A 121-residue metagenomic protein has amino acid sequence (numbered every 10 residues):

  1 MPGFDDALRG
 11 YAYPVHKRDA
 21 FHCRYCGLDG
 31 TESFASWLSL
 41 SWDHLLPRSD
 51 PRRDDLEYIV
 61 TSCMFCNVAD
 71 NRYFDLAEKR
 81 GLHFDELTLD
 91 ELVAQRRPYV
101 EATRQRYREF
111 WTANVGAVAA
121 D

Functional and structural regions predicted by a protein language model:
M1-Y11, W42-S49: Short Cys/His-rich Zn2+-coordinating modules
P2, K17, R53: Charge-dense, low-complexity intrinsically disordered segments
P2-G3, G10, G27-G30, G81 (+1 more regions): Residue-identity detector for glycine
A7-L40, C63: Short cysteine-rich loop/turn motifs with clustered Cys
L28-T61, F74, G81: Histidine-centered nuclease catalytic patch
R53-D121: A detector for short metal-coordination/catalytic motifs
